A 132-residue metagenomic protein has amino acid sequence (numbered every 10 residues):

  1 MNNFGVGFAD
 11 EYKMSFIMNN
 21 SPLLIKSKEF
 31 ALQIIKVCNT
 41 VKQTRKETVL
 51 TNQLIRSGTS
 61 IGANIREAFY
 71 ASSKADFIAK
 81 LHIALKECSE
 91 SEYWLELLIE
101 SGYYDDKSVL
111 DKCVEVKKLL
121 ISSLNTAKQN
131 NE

Functional and structural regions predicted by a protein language model:
M1-E67, A71-E132: Short, C-terminally biased terminal segments at protein or domain edges
